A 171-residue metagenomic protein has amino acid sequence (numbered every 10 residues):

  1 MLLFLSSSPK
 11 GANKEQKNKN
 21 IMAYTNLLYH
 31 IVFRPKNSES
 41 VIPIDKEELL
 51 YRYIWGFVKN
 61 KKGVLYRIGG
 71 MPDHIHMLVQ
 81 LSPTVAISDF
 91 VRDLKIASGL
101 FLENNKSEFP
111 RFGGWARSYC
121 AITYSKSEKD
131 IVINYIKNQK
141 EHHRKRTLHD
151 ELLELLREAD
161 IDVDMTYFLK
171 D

Functional and structural regions predicted by a protein language model:
L2-D171: Basic nucleic-acid-binding interfaces
